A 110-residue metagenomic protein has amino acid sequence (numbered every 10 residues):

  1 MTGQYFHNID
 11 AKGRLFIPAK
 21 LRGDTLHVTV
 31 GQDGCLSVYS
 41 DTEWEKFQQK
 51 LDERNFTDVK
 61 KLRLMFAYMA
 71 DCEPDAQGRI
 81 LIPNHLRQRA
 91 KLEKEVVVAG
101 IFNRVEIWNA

Functional and structural regions predicted by a protein language model:
M1-R14, A19-Q77, N84-A110: Flexible "stalk/tail and boundary" regions
